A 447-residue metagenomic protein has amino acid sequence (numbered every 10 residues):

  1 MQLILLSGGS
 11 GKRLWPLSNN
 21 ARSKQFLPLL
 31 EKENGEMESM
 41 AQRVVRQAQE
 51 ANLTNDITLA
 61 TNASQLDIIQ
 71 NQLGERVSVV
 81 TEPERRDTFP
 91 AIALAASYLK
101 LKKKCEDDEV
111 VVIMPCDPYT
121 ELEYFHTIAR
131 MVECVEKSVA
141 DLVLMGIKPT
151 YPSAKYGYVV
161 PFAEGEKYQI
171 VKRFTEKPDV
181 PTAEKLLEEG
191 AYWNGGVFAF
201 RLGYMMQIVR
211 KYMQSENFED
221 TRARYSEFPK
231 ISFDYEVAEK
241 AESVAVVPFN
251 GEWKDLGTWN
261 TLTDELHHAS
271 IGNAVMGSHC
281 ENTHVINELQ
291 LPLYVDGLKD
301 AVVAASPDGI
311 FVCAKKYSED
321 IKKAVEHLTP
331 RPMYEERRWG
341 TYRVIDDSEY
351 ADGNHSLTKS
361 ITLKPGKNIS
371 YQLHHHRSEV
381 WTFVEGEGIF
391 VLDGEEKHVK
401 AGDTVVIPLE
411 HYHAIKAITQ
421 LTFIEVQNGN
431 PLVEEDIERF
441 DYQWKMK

Functional and structural regions predicted by a protein language model:
M1, T54-N55, E75, D107-E109 (+9 more regions): Short coil/turn connectors at secondary-structure junctions
Q2-L5, W15-N20, P28-P115, Y119-F125 (+2 more regions): Conserved N-terminal catalytic core of the sugar/cofactor nucleotidyltransferase
L6, M114, F383, V426: Catalytic metal- and UDP-sugar-binding loop of GT-A-like glycosyltransferases, i.e., residues flanking the conserved
G11-P16, S23, E434: Short N-terminal binding/cap micro-motifs at the start of the first secondary-structure element
A41, A95, D117, V159 (+3 more regions): Residue-level signal for inorganic ion chemistry
E121-Y225, A245: Conserved core of the sugar-phosphate nucleotidyltransferase
L202-V406, H411-A417, P431-L432, I437-M446: Left-handed beta-helix
I424-L432: C-terminal structural segments of small proteins and small subunits
